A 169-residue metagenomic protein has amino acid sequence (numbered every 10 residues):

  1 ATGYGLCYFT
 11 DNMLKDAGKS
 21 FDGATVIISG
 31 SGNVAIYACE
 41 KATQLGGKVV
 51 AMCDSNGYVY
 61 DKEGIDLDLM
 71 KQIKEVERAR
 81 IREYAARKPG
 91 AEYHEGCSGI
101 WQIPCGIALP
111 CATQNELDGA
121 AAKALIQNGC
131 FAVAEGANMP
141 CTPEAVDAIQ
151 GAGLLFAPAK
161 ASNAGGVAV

Functional and structural regions predicted by a protein language model:
A1-P104: Glycine-rich phosphate/diphosphate-binding loop of Rossmann-like nucleotide-binding domains
A1-T2, G30, L109, Q114 (+1 more regions): Catalytic cores of large soluble enzymes that bind and process phosphate-bearing ligands
G23-A24, G106, G129-A132: A short, structure-level motif marking secondary-structure boundaries and short turns
I28, A51-D54, Y93-E95, L109-P110 (+2 more regions): General beta-strand structural signal in soluble alpha/beta enzymes
A112-V169: Rossmann-fold NAD(P)-binding glycine/threonine-rich loop
